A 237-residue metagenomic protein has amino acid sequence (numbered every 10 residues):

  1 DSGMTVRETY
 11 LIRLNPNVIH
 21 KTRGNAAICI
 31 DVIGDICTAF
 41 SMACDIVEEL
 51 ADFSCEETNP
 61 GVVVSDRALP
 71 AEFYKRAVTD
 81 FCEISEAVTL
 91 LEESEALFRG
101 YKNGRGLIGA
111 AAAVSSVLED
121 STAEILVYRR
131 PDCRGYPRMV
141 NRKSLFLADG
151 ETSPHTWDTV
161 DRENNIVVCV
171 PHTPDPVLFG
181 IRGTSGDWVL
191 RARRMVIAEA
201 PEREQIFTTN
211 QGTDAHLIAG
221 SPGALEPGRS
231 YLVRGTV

Functional and structural regions predicted by a protein language model:
R7-I28: Short, charge-patterned binding micro-sites
R23-A43: Short, structured active-site "lid" loops
N25-C29, N59, L232: Broad gene-expression machinery/nucleic-acid interaction feature
A39-D214, P222-A224: Long, hydrophobic alpha/beta structural blocks
G228-V237: OB-fold and OB-like beta-barrel modules that bind single-stranded nucleic acids
